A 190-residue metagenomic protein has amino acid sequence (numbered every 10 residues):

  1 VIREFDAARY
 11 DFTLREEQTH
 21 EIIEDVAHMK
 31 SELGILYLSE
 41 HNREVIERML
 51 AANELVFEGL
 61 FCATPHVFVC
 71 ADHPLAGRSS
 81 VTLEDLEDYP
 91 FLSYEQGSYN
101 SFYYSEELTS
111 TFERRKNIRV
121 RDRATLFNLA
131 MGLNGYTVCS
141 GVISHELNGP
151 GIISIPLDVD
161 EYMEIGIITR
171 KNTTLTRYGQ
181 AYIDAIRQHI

Functional and structural regions predicted by a protein language model:
V1-V45: Central regulatory/effector-binding core of bacterial HTH transcription factors
Q18, A27-E32, Y37, Q96-I153: Hydrophobic hinge/microswitch elements
I23-A27, F57, L83, L126-F127: Short hydrophobic/charged patches on amphipathic alpha-helices used for structural packing and interfaces
S39, R43, L83, E87-F112 (+2 more regions): Secondary-structure junction motif
V45, A52-E58, C62-T64, A124-T173: Beta-alpha-beta core module
M49-F91: Flexible hinge/capping segments at coil-to-helix
D72-V81, V159-E161, N172-Y178: Short helix-loop capping/hinge motifs at secondary-structure junctions, enriched in acidic/polar residues
E84, E164, I168-I190: Extended ligand-binding regions for polar small-molecule ligands
